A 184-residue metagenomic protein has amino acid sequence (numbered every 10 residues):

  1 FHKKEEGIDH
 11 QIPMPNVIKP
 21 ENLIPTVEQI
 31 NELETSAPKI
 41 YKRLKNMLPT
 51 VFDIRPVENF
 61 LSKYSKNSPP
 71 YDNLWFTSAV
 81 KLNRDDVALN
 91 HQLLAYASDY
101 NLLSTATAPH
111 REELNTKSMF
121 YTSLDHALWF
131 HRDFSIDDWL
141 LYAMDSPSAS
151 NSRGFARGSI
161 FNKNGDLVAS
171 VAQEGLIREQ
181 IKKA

Functional and structural regions predicted by a protein language model:
F1-A184: Terminal targeting signals and extreme-terminal segments of soluble enzymes
